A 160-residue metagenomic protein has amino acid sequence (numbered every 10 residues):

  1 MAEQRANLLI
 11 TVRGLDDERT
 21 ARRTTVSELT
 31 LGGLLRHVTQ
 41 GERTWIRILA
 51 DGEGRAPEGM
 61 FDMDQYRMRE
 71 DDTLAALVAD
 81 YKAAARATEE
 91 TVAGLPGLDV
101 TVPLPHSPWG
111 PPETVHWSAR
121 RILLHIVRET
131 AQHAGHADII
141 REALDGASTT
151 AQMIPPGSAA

Functional and structural regions predicted by a protein language model:
M1-V12, D17-D64, P105-A160: Short, contiguous alpha-helical
Y66-P105, W117-A131: Acidic/histidine-rich alpha-helical segments that form the ligand environment of transition-metal centers
